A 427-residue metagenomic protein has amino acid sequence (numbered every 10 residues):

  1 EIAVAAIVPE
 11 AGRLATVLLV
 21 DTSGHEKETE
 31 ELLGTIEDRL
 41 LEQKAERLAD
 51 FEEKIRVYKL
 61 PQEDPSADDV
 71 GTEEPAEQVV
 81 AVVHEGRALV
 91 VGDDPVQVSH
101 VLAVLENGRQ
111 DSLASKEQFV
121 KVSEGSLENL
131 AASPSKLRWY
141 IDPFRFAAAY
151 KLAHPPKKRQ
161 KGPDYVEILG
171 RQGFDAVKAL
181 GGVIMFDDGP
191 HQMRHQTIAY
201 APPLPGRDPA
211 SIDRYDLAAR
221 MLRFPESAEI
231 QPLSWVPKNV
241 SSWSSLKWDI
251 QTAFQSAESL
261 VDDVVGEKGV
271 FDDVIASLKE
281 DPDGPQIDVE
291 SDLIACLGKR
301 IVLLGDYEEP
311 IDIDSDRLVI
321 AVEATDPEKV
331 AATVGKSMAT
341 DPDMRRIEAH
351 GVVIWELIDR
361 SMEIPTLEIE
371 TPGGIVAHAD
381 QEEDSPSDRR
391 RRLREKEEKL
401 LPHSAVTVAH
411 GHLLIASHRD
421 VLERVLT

Functional and structural regions predicted by a protein language model:
E1-E124, S244, I287-T427: Single conserved position on a long alpha-helix in the C-terminal lobe of the eukaryotic protein kinase
L32-T35, R39, V104, I168 (+6 more regions): Charge-rich, solvent-exposed alpha-helical interaction surfaces
G71-A76, V80-G86, G92-D94, V101 (+4 more regions): Leucine-rich, highly hydrophobic segment in Treponema pallidum outer-membrane-associated proteins
G108-R109, L260-D262: Short, charged/polar low-complexity linear motifs in solvent-exposed/disordered segments
G266-E267: Basic, amphipathic N-terminal segments
F271-I287: Short, intrinsically disordered, low-complexity segments enriched in Ser/Thr and Pro
